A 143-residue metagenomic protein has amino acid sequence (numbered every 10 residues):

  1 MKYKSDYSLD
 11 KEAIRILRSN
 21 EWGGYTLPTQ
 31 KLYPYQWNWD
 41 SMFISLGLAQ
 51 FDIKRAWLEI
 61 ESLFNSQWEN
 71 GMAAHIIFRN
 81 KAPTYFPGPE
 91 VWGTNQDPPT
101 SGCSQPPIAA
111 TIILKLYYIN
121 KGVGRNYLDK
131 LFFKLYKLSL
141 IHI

Functional and structural regions predicted by a protein language model:
M1-Q36, K54-L58, S62, M72-I76: Low-complexity, Ser/Thr/Pro/Gly-enriched N-terminal "stalk/linker" regions
W22-T26, P34, S41, P87 (+1 more regions): A generic structural signal for ordered alpha-helices
Y33, S45, P98: Generic anion/oxyanion-binding catalytic loop in active/binding sites
Y35-N38, C103: Alpha-solenoid helical-repeat scaffolds
W37-F51: Conserved H-X4-D acyltransferase segment
I53-F133: Helix-terminus loop motifs that line ligand-binding clefts
I141-I143: Conserved small/polar residues in nucleotide/adenosyl-binding loops
